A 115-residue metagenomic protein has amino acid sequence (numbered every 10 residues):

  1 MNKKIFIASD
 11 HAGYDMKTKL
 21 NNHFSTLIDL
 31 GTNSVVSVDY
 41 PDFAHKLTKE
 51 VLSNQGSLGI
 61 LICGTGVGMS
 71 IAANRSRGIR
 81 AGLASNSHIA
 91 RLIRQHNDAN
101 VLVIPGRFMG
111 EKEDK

Functional and structural regions predicted by a protein language model:
F6-D15, K19, S87-K115: C-terminal binding/interaction regions
A8, I28-L30, G59-C63: Short, conserved beta-strand edge motifs with alternating hydrophobic and charged residues
N21-L27: Short helix-loop-beta junction
L27-D29, I79-N86: Short hydrophobic/aromatic-enriched beta-strand-loop microsegments
L27-V38: A short beta-strand-loop structural module common to alpha/beta enzyme folds
S37-K46: Structural motif
L47-L83: Helix-adjacent hinge/juxtasegments
